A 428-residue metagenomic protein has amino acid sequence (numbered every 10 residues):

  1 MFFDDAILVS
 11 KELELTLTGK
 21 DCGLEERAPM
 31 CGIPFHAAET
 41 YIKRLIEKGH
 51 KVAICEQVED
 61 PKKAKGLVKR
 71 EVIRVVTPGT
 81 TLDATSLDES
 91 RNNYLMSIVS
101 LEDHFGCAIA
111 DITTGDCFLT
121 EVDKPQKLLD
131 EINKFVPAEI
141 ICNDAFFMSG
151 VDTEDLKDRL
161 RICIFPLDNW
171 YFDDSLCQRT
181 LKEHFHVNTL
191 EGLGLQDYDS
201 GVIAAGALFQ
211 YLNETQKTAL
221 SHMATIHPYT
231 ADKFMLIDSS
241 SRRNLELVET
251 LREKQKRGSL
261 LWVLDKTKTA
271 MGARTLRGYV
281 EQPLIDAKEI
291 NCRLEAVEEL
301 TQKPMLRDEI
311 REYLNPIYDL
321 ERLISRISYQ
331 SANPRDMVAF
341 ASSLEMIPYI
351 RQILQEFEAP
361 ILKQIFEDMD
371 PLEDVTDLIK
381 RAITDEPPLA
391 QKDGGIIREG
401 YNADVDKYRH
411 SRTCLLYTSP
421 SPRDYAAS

Functional and structural regions predicted by a protein language model:
M1-E299, N315, D319-S328, A332-L416: Charged catalytic and DNA/RNA-contacting regions of genome-maintenance and nucleic-acid-processing enzymes
T301-L306: Conserved interaction-surface patches within small, structured recognition/assembly domains
R311: Aromatic-lined, polymer-binding surfaces characteristic of secreted/periplasmic polysaccharide-degrading enzymes
Y417-A427: Single conserved hydrophobic/aromatic residue that forms the stacking wall/gate of nucleotide- or nucleobase-binding
